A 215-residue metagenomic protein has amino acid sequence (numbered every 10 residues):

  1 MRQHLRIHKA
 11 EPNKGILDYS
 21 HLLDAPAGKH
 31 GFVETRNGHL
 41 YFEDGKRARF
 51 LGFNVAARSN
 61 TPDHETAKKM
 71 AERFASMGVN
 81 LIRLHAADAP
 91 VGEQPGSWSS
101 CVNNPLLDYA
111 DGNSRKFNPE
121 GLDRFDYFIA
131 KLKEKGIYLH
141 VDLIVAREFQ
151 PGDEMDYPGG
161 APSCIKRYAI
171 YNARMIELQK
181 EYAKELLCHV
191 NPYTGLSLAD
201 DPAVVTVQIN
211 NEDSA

Functional and structural regions predicted by a protein language model:
M1-H30: N-terminal pre-domain segments of enzymes
H30-A215: Active-site mouth of glycoside hydrolases
